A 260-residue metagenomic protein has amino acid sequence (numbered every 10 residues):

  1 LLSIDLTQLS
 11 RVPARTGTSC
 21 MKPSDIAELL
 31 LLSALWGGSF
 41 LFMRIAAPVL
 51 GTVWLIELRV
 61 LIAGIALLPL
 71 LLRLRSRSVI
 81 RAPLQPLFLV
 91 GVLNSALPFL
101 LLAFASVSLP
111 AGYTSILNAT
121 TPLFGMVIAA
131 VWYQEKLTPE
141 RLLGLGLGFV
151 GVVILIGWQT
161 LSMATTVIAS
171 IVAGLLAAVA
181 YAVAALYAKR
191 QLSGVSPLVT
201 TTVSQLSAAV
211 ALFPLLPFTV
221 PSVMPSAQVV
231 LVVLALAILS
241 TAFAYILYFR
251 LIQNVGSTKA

Functional and structural regions predicted by a protein language model:
L2-I56, F104, M163-R190: Glycine-/small-residue-enriched transmembrane alpha-helix faces in small-molecule transporters and effluxers
A27, S39, I62-A66, L117-V131 (+6 more regions): Alpha-helical transmembrane segments of compact multi-pass small-molecule transporters, enriched in specific families
L35, S39-F40, L68-N118, I154 (+1 more regions): Specific transmembrane alpha-helical segments of multi-pass solute transporters/efflux pumps, especially DMT/EamA
W54-I65, L93-N94, F99-K136, R141 (+2 more regions): Specific alpha-helical transmembrane segments that line the substrate/conduction pathway and gating interfaces
I56-L58, S95, F99, T114-T120 (+2 more regions): Helix-helix packing/entry segments at the starts of transmembrane helices
L67, G125-V127, V131, S162-T219 (+2 more regions): Transmembrane alpha-helical segments that form core, pore/gating elements of small-molecule transporters/exporters
L67, I128, L137-Q159, L212: Hydrophobic transmembrane alpha-helices of multi-pass small-molecule transport proteins
A82-G91, L137-F149, V195-S204: Cytoplasmic-side transmembrane-helix entry/capping segments in multi-pass membrane proteins
